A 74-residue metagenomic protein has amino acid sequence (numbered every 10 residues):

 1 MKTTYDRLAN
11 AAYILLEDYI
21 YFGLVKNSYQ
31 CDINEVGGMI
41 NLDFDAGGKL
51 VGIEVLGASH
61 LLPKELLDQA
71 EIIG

Functional and structural regions predicted by a protein language model:
R7, F44-D45: Short, acidic, Ser/Thr-enriched surface-loop or helix-capping motifs
A12-G37: Structured beta-strand/loop patches that form or line metal/cofactor-binding pockets in enzymes
I20, G57-H60: A short acidic/small-residue loop/turn micro-motif
H60-I72: A short, polar/charged loop-to-alpha-helix boundary motif
